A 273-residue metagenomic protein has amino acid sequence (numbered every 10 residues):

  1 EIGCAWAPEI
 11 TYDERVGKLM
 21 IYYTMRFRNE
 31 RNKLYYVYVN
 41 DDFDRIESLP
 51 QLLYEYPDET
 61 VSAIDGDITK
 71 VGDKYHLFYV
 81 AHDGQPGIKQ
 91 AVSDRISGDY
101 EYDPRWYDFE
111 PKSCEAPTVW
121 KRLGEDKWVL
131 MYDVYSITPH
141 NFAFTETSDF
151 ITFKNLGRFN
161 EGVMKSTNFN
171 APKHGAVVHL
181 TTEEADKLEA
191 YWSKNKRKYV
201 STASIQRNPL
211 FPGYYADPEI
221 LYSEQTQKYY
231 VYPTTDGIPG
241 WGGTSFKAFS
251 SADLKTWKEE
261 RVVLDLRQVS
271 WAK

Functional and structural regions predicted by a protein language model:
E1-K273: Carbohydrate-active catalytic/glycan-binding domains of CAZyme proteins, especially the secreted or lumenal ectodomains
